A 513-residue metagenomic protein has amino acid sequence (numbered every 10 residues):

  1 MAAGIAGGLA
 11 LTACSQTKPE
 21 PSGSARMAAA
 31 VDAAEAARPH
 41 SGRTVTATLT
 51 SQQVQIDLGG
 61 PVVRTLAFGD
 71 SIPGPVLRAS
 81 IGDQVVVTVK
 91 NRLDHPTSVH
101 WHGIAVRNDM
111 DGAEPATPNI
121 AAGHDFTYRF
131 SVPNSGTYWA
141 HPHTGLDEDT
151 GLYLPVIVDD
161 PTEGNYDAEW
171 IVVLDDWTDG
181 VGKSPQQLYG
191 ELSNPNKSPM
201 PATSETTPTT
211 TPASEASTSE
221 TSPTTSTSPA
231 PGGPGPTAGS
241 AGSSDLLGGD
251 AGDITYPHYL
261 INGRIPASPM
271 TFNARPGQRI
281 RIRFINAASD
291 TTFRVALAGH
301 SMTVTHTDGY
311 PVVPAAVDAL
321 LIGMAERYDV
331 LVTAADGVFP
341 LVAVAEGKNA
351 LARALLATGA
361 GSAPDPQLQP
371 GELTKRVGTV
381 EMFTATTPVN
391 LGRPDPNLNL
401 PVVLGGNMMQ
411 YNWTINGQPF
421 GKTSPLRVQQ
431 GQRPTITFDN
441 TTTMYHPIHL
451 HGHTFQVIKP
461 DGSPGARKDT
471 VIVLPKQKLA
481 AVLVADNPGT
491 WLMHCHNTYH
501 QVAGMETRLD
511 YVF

Functional and structural regions predicted by a protein language model:
M1-T17: N-terminal export signals
A3-G7, A29-D32, R38-G42, S80-G82 (+1 more regions): The feature preferentially marks the first beta-strand/turn patch immediately downstream of a bacterial lipoprotein
A13-Q53: C-terminal segment of N-terminal export signals and the immediately downstream linker at the start of the mature
S15-P21, T379, M409-Q410, T414 (+1 more regions): Histidine-/acidic- and/or cysteine-rich, low-complexity loops and terminal segments associated with membrane
P21-R26, E35-S41, L152-P195, M200 (+4 more regions): Extracytoplasmic/periplasmic copper-protein system
R43-N165, T291-L320, P340-N349, L400-V428 (+3 more regions): Histidine- and aromatic-enriched segments that form or immediately flank copper-ligand environments
M110, N119-A121, P229, P236-V377 (+2 more regions): Histidine- and aromatic-rich segments of cupredoxin/plastocyanin-like copper-binding domains
I171-A216, E220, T224-Q278, I285: Acidic-aromatic/histidine active-site loop/patch
